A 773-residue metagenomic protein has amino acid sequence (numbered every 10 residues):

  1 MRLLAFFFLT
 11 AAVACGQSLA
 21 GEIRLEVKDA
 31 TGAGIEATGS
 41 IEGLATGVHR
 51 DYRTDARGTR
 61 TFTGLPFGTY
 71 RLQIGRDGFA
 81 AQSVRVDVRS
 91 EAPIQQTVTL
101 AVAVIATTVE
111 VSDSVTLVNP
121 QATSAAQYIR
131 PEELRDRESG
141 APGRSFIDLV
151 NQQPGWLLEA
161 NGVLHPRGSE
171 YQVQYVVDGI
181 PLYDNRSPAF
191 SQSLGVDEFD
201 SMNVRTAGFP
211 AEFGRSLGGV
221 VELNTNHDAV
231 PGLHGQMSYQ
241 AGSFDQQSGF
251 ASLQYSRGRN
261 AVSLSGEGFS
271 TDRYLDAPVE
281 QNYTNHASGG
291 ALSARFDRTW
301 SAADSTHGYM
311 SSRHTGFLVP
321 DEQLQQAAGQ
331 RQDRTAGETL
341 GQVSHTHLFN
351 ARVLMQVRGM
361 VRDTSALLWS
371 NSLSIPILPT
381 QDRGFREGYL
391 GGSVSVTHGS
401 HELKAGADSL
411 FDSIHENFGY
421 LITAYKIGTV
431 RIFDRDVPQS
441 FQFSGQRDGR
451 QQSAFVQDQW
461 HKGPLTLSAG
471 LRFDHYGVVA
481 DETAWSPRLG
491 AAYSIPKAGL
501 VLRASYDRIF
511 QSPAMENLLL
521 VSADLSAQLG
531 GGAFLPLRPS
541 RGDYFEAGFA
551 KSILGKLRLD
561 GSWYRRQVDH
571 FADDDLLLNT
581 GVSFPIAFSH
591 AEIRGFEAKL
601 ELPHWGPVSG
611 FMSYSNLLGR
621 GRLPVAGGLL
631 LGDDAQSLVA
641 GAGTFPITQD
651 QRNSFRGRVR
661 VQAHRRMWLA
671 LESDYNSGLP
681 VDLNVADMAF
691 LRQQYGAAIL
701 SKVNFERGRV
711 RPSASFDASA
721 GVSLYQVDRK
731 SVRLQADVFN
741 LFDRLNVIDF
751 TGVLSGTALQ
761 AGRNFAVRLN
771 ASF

Functional and structural regions predicted by a protein language model:
A14-Q127, G140, P181-Y183: Periplasm-facing N-terminal accessory domains of Gram-negative outer-membrane beta-barrel systems
G78-A80, V84-T97, I105-A211, R215-H227 (+3 more regions): Periplasmic N-terminal accessory/gating domains of Gram-negative outer-membrane beta-barrel systems
A241-S270, E280-G316, D333-M355, P487: Transmembrane beta-barrel wall of Gram-negative outer-membrane proteins
G308-W460: Replace "related TpsB outer-membrane translocases also match" with "some related outer-membrane beta-barrels such as
H314-G316, E322-Q323, S365-L367, H415-Y420 (+7 more regions): Surface-exposed extracellular loop regions of Gram-negative outer-membrane beta-barrel proteins, predominantly
Q356-M360, A366, S494, P536-R594 (+2 more regions): Membrane-embedded beta-barrel scaffold of Gram-negative outer-membrane proteins
H461-T466, W563-Q567, I586-V685: Gram-negative outer-membrane beta-barrel transporters
R666, D674-G696, R711-S715, V722-F773: C-terminal beta-signal and adjacent terminal beta-strands/loops of Gram-negative outer-membrane beta-barrel proteins
